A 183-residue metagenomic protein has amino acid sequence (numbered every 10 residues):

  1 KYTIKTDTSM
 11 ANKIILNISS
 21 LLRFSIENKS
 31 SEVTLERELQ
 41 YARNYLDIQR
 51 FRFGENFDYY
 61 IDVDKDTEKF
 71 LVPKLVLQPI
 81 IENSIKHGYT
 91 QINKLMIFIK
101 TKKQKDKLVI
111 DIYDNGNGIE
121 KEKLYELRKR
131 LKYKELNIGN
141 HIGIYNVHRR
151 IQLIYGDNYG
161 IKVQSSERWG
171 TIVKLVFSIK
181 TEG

Functional and structural regions predicted by a protein language model:
K1-Q164, I172: Two-component histidine phosphotransfer core
V163-G183: C-terminal end segment of the histidine kinase catalytic
